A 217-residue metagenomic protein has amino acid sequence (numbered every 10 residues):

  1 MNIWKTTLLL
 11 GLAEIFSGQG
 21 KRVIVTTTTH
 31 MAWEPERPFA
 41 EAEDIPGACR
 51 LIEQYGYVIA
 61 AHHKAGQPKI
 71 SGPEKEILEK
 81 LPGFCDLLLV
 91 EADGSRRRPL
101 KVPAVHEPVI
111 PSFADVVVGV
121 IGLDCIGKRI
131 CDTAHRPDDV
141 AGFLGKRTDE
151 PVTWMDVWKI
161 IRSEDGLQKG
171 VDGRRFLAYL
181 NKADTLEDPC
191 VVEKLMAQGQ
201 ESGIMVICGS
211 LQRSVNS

Functional and structural regions predicted by a protein language model:
N2-I3: ATP-binding Walker
T6, G11-P68: N-terminal phosphate/diphosphate-binding loop that engages ATP/GTP or pyrophosphate donors across diverse enzyme folds
I24-T27, I59-H62, L88-A92, R98 (+2 more regions): General beta-strand structural signal in soluble alpha/beta enzymes
E34, T185-C190, V215-S217: Short active-site-adjacent structural elements
E36-F39, A48-Y55, I59-A61, F84-C85 (+4 more regions): Anaerobic metallocofactor- and corrinoid-dependent redox/one-carbon enzyme cores, especially those from methanogenesis
A65-K69, G203-V206, N216: Short, surface-exposed beta-strand/loop "edge" segments at domain boundaries and coil↔beta transitions
Q67-L87, D93-E201: Conserved catalytic-core segment of NTP-binding enzymes
A197, Q212-S217: Short, basic, low-complexity termini and linkers enriched in Ser/Thr/Gly/Pro that act as targeting/leader peptides
